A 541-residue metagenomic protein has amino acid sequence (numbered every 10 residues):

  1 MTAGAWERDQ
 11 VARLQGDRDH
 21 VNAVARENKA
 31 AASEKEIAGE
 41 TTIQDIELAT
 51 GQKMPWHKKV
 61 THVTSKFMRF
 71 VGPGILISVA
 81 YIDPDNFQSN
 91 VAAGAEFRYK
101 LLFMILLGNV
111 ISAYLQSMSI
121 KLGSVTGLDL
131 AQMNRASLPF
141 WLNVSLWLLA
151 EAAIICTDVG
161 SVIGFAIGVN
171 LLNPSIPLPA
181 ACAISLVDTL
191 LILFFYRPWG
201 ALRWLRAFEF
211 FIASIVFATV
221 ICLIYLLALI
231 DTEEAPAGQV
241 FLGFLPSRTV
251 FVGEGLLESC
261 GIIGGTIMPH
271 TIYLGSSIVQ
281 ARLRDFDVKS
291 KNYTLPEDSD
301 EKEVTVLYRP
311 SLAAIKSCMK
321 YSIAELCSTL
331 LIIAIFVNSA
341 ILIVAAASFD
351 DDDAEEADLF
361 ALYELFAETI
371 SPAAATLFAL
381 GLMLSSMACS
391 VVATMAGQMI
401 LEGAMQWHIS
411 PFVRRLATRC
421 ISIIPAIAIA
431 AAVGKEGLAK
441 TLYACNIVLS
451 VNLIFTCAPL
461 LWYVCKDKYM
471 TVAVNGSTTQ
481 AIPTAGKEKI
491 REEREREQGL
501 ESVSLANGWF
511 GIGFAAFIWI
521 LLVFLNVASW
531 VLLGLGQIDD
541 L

Functional and structural regions predicted by a protein language model:
T2-N86, F217, K320-Y321: Membrane-interface "cap" regions at the ends of multi-pass membrane proteins
I77, M104-S137, S145-C156, L191-R197: Juxtamembrane transmembrane-helix boundary signature
S89-A95, Q116-L142, P198-A207, D352-A367 (+4 more regions): Flexible loop linkers connecting adjacent transmembrane helices in multi-pass alpha-helical membrane transporters
V91-A92, E96, N134-R135, G164-A181 (+6 more regions): Transmembrane helix-loop boundary segments of multi-pass membrane transporters
S112-V125, V279-L283, V306, I332-A361: Extracellular/periplasmic helix-exit of transmembrane alpha-helices
N143-W147, L172-R197, S214-A218, C222 (+1 more regions): Transmembrane alpha-helical segments of multi-pass small-molecule transport proteins
T189-Y196, I215-R248, M268-S277, C457-K468 (+1 more regions): Hydrophobic alpha-helical segments and their helix-loop junctions in multi-pass secondary transporters
L245, T249-E258, G265, L449-W462 (+1 more regions): A generic transmembrane alpha-helix motif of multi-pass inner-membrane proteins
